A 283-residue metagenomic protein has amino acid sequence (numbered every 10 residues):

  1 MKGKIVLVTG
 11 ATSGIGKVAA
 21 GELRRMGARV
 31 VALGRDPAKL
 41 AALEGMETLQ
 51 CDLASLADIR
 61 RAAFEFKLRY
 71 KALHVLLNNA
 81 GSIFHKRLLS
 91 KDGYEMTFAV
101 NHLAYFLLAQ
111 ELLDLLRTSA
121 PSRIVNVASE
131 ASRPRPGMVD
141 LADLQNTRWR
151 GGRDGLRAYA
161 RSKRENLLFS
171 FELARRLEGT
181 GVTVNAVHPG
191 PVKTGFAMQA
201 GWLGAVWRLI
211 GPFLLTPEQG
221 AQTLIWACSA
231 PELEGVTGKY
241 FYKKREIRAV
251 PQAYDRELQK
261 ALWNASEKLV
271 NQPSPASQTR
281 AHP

Functional and structural regions predicted by a protein language model:
M1-K193, P273-H282: Rossmann-fold NAD(P)H-dependent dehydrogenase/reductase core
I59, S162, A186, R208-I247 (+2 more regions): C-terminal helical subdomain
L68, C228-A230, N271: Residues at helix-coil transition
H85-K86, A249-Q252: A generic structural signal for short coil/turn motifs at secondary-structure boundaries
V139-D143, K193-R208: A glycine/serine/threonine-rich, flexible loop-to-helix segment that serves as the NAD(P) cofactor-binding "lid"
E178, G201, S229-E232: Hydrophobic alpha-helix feature that most strongly marks membrane-spanning transmembrane helices and their immediate
W202, I210-L214, L269-V270: Short, positively charged
P251-P283: C-terminal amphipathic/interface module of NAD(P)-dependent oxidoreductases and related NAD-binding regulators
